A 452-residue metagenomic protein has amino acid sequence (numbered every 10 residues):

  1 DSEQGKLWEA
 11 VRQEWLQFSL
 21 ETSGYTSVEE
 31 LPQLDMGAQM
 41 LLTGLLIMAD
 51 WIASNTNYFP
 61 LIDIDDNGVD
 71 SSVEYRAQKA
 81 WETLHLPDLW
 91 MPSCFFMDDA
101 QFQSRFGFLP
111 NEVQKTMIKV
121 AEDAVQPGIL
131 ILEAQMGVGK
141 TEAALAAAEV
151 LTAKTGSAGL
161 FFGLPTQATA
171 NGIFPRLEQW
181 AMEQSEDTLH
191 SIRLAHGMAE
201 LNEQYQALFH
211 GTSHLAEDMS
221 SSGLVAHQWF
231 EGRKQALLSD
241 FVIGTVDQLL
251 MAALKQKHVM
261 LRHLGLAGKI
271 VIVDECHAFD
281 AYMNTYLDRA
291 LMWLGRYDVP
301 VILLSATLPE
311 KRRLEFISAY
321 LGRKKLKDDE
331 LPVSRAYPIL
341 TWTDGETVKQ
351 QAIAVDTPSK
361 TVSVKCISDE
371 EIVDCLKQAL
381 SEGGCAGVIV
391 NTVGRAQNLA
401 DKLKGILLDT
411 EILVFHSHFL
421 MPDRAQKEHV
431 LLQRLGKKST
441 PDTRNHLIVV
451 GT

Functional and structural regions predicted by a protein language model:
D1-S104: N-terminal accessory nucleic-acid engagement/regulatory domains that precede and modulate ATP-driven motor cores
M97-E133: Conserved pre-motif I regulatory segment
Q126-A148, F279, S305: Walker A/P-loop
A158-M182, I192-E200, L308-R312, V393: Conserved Walker A/P-loop ATP-binding site and its immediately adjacent core in helicase/helicase-like ATPase domains
L160-F161, Q167-A170, A379-K404, L413-H416: Conserved strand-helix element at the start of the C-terminal RecA-like helicase core
L177-D240, V246-L250: A substrate-engagement module of RecA-like helicase motors
L264-I270, H277-Q350: Post-DEXD/H (motif II) to motif III coupling segment of the RecA-like Helicase ATP-binding lobe
K325-N398: Conserved interdomain linker/interface between the two RecA-like ATPase lobes of SF2 helicase motors
